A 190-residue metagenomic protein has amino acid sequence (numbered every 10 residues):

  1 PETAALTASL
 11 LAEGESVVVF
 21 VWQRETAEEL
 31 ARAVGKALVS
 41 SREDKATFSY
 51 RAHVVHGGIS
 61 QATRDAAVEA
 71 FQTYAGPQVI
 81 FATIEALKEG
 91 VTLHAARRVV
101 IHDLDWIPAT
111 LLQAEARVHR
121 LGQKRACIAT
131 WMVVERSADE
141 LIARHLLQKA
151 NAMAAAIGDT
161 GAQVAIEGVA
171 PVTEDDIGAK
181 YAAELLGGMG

Functional and structural regions predicted by a protein language model:
P1-K36: Conserved helicase/translocase motor-coupling segment
S9-A12, A70-Y74, V91-L93: Conserved catalytic network of the ASCE P-loop NTPase/AAA+ motor domain
V18-F20, E28, G35, F48-L87: Conserved helicase ATPase core of P-loop NTP-dependent helicases/translocases
A27-A31, R64-V68, Q78-A126: SF2 helicase motor core recognition
S40-S41, S49: Serine residues within intrinsically disordered or low-complexity segments
V55, H102, M132: Hydrophobic residues at beta-strand termini and immediately following loops that shape nucleotide-binding pockets
W106-G190: A conserved SF2-helicase RecA2
